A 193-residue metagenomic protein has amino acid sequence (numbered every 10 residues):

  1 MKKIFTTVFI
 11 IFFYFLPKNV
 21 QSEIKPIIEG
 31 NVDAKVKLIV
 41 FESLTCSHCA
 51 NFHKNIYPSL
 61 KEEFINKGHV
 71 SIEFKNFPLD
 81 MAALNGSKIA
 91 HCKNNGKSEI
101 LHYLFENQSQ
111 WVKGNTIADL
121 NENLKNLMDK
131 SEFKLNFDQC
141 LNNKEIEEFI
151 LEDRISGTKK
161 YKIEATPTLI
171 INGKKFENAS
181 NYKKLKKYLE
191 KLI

Functional and structural regions predicted by a protein language model:
M1-L84, N142, I146-Y161, E190-I193: Extracytoplasmic thiol/disulfide redox context detector
P78-A165, I170-K183, K187-I193: Cysteine-centric redox/oxidoreductase cores and disulfide-bonded domains
